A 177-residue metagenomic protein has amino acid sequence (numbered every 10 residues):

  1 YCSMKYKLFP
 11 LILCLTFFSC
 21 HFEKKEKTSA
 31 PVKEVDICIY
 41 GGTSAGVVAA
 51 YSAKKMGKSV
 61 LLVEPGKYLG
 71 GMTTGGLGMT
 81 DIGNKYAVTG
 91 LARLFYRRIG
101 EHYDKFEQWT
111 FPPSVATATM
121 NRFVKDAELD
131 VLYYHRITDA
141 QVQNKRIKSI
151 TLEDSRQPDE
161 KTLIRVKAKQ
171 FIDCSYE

Functional and structural regions predicted by a protein language model:
M4-Y6, F17-P31: Bacterial Sec-dependent signal peptides at the C-terminal "C-region" and cleavage site
A30-T43: Beta1/beta-strand and adjacent pyrophosphate-binding region of the FAD-binding site in flavoprotein oxidoreductases
K33-V35, D159-Q170: Core beta-strand elements of the Rossmann-like FAD/NAD(P) dinucleotide-binding domain in flavoenzyme oxidoreductases
G41, E153, C174-S175: Short, well-ordered coil/turn residues at beta-beta hairpins and beta-strand->alpha-helix junctions within
G46: N-terminal Rossmann-fold NAD(P) dinucleotide-binding loop
S52, K58-S59, E64-R146: Conserved N-terminal/central alpha/beta ligand/cofactor-binding core
S149-S155: Short beta-strand segments that buttress and anchor functional surface loops
K169-Q170, C174-E177: Glycine-/small-residue-rich beta->alpha transition segments that form the dinucleotide
